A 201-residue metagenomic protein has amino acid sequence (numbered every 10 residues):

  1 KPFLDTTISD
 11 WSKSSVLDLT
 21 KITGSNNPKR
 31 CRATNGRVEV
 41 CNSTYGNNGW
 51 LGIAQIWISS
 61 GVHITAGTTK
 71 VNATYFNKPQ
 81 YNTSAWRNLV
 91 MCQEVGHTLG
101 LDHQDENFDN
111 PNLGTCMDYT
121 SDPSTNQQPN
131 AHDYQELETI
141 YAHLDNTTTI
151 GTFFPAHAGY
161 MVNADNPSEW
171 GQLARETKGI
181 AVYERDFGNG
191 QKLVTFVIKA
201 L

Functional and structural regions predicted by a protein language model:
P2-N110: Metzincin-family zinc-dependent endopeptidase catalytic domain
G67-T69, A73-F76, D102-L201: Metalloprotease/metallohydrolase-associated module, dominated by Zn2+-dependent proteases
